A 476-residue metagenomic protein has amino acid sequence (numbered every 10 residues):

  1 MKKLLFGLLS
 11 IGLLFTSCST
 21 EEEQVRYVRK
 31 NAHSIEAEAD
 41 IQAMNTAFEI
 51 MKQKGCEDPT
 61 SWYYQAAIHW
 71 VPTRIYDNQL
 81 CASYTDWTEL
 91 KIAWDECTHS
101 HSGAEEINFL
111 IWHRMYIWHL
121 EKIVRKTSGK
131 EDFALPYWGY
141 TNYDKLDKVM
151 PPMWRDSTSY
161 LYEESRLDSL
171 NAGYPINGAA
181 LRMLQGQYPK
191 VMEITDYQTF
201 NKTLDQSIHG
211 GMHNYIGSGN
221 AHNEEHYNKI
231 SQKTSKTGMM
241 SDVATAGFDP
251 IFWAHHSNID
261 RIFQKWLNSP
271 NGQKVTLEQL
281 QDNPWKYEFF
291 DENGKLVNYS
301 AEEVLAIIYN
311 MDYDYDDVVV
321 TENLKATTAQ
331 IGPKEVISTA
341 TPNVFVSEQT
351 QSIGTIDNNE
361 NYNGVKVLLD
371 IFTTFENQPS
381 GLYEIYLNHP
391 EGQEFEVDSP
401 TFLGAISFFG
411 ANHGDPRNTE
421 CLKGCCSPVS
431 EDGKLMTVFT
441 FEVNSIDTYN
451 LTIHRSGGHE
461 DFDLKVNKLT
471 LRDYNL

Functional and structural regions predicted by a protein language model:
M1-K2, R29: Generic cytosolic/nucleocytoplasmic N-terminal low-complexity/intrinsically disordered segments
K2-L8: Sec-dependent signal peptide recognition, specifically the positively charged N-region followed immediately by
I11-G12: Repetitive helical segments and hydrophobic/amphipathic motifs
F15-S17: C-terminal motif of bacterial Sec signal peptides marking the signal peptidase cleavage site
S19-L476: Intrinsically disordered, flexible peripheral segments
